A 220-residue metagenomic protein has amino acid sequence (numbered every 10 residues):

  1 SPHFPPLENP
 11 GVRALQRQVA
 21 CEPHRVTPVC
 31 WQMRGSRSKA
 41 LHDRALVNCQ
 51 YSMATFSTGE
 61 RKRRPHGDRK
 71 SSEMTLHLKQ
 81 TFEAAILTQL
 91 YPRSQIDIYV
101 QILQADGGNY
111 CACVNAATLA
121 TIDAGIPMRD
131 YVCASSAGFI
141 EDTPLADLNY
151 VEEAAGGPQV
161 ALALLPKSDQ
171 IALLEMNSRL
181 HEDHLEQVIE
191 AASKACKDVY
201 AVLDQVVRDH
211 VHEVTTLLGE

Functional and structural regions predicted by a protein language model:
S1-E220: Polyanion-binding surfaces on beta-sheet-dominated domains and ring/shell assemblies
